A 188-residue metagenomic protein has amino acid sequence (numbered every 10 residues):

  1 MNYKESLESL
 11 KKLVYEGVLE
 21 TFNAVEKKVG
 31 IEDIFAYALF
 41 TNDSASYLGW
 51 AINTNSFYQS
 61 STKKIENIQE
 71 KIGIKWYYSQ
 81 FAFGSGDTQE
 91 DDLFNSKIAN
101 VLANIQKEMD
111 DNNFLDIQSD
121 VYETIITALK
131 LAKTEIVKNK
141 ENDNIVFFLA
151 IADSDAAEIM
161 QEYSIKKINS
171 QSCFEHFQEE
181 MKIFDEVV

Functional and structural regions predicted by a protein language model:
M1-I34: Short N-terminal edge-element motif at the start of the domain
L10-F22, I117-L131: Well-ordered, non-membrane alpha-helical segments in soluble/globular domains
E20, A24, K28, N104 (+6 more regions): Surface-exposed polar/charged interaction patches
V25-N67: N-terminal interaction modules that seed assembly of large macromolecular complexes
A36, G49, K75, V146-F148: Generic structural signal for residues positioned in beta-strands
D43, Q69-E70, K167, F177: Intrinsically disordered, low-complexity regions enriched in Ser/Pro/Gly/Gln/His and often acidic
Y58-Y122: Polybasic, proline/glycine-rich intrinsically disordered low-complexity segments
T134-V188: Glycine-rich, aromatic-bearing surface loops/beta-hairpins
